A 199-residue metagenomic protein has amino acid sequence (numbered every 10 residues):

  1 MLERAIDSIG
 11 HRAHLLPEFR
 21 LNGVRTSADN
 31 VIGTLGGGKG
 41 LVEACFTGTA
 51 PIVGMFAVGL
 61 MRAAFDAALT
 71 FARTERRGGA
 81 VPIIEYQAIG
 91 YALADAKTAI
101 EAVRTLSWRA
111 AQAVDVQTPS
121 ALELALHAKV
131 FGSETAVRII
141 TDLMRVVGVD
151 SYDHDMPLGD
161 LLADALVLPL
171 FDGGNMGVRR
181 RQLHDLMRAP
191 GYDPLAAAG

Functional and structural regions predicted by a protein language model:
M1-V58, R62, P190-G199: FAD-binding core of flavoproteins
A5-S8, D29-F46, T70-Y86, V149 (+2 more regions): Conserved catalytic-core motifs characterized by acidic clusters
V42, A110, L162-L166: Short alpha-helical scaffolding segments that buttress acidic/His motifs in well-ordered protein cores
T47-A50, I84-D95, A121-F131, D164-V167: Alpha-helical scaffold segments that form or flank carboxylate-/histidine-based iron centers
G54-E85, L93-K97: Oxyanion-binding "anion nests"
V58, R62-F65, L93-V103, S107 (+2 more regions): Alpha-helical transition-metal enzyme core signature, strongest for iron centers
A72-R77, K97-F131, D142-Y152: C-terminal helix-coil-helix/basic helical segment that borders enzyme active sites and/or dimer interfaces and provides
V147-G199: Glycine-rich phosphate/cofactor-binding loops in nucleotide/flavin-utilizing enzymes
